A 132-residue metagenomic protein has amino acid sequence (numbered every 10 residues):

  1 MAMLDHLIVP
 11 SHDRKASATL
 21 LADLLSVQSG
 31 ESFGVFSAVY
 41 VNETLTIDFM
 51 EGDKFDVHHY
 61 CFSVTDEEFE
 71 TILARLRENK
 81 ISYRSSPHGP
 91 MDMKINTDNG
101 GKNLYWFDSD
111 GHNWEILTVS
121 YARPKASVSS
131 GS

Functional and structural regions predicted by a protein language model:
M1-K15, Y60, S120-S132: N-terminal beta-strand motif that seeds the catalytic metal site of vicinal oxygen chelate
A2, I8-T46, E51-D53: Core segments of cupin and vicinal oxygen chelate
L4-H12, D53-N79, K102-F107: Vicinal oxygen chelate
D23-L24, L45, R75-R77, S120-Y121 (+1 more regions): Short, glycine/charged-enriched secondary-structure capping and boundary segments
Y40-E43, H59, M93-D98: Short, solvent-exposed polar/charged micro-motifs at secondary-structure junctions
T44, K54, F62, V119-Y121: Residue-level signature for short turns and capping positions that connect secondary-structure elements
L45-I47, H58, W114: Short beta-strand segments
N79-S132: Vicinal oxygen chelate
